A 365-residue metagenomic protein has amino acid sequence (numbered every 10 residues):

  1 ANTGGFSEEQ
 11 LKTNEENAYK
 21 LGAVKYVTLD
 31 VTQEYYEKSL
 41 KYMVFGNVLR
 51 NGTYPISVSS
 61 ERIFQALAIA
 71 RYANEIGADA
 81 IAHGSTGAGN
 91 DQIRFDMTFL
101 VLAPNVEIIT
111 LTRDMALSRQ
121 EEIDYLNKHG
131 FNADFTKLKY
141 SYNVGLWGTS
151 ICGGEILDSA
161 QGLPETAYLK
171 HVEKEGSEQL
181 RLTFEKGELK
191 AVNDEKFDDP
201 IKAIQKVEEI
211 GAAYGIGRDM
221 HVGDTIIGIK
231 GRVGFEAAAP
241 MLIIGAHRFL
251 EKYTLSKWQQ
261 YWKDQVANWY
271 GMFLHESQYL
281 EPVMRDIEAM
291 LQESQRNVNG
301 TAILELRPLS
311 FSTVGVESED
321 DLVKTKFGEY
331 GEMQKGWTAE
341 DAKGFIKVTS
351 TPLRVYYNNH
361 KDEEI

Functional and structural regions predicted by a protein language model:
A1-I365: Nucleotide-activated chemistry modules centered on ATP-dependent adenylation/adenylyltransferase
